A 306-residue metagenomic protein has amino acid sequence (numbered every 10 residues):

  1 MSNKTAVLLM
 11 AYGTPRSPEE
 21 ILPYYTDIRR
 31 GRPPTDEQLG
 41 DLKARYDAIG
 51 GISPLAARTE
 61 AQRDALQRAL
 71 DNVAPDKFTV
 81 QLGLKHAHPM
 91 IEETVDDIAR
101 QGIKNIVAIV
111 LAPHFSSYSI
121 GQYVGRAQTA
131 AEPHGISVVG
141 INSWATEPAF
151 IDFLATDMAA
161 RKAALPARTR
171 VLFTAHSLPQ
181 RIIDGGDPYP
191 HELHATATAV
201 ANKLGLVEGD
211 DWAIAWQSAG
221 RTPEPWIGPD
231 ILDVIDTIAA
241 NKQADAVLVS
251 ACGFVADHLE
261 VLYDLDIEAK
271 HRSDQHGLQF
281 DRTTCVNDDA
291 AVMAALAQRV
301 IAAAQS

Functional and structural regions predicted by a protein language model:
M1-S306: Active-site-proximal alpha-helix that buttresses catalytic centers in soluble enzyme cores
